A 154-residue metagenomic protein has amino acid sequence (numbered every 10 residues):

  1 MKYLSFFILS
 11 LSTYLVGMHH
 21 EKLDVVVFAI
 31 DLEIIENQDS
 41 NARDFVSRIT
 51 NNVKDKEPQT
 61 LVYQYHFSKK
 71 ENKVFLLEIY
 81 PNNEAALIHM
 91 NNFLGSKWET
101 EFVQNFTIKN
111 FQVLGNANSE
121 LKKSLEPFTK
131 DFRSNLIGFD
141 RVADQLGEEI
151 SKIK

Functional and structural regions predicted by a protein language model:
M1-L4: Positively charged n-region of N-terminal signal peptides that target proteins for export
F6-I8: Short helix-onset patch at the extreme N-terminus, typifying the N->h transition of secretory signal peptides
S10-V74, P81-N91, Q104-K154: Short S/T/G/P-rich N-terminal loop/turn motif that feeds into the first structured element of a domain
K97-F102: Amphipathic alpha-helical coiled-coil segments
